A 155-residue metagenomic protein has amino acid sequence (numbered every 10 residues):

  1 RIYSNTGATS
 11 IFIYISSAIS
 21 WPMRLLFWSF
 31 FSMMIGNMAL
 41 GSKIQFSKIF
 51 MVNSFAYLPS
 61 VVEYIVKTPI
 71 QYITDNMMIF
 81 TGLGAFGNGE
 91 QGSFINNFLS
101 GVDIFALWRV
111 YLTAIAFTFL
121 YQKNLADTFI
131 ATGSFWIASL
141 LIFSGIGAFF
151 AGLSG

Functional and structural regions predicted by a protein language model:
R1-V62: Selected alpha-helical membrane-embedding segments in polytopic membrane proteins
S47-G155: Hydrophobic alpha-helical transmembrane segments and adjacent short intramembrane/lumenal linkers of inner/organellar
